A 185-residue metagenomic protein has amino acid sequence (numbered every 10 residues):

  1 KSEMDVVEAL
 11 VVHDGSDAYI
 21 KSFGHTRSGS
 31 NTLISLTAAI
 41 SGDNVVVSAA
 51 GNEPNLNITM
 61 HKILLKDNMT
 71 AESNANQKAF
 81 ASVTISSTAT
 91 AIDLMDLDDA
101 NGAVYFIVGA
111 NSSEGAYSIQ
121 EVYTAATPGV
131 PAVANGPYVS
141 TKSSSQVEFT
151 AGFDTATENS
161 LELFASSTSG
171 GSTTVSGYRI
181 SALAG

Functional and structural regions predicted by a protein language model:
K1-S2, N44, A50-N52, E72-G102 (+4 more regions): Surface-exposed ligand/attachment interfaces on beta-rich extracellular proteins
E3-H13, G115-A125: Short, surface-exposed beta-strand/strand-loop-strand elements in extracellular ectodomains
V6, G102, S160: Extracellular structured ligand-interaction cores
A9, I20, L36, M60 (+4 more regions): Generic hydrophobic, helix-prone segments enriched in Leu/Val/Ile
V12-S30, Y123-V147: Terminal beta-strand-rich extracellular "head" domains that mediate receptor/glycan or other ligand binding
H13, L64, G109, Y123 (+1 more regions): Residue-level signal for short segments within beta-strands and strand-turn junctions of well-structured beta-sheet
R27-Q77, V139-G185: Low-complexity intrinsically disordered segments
